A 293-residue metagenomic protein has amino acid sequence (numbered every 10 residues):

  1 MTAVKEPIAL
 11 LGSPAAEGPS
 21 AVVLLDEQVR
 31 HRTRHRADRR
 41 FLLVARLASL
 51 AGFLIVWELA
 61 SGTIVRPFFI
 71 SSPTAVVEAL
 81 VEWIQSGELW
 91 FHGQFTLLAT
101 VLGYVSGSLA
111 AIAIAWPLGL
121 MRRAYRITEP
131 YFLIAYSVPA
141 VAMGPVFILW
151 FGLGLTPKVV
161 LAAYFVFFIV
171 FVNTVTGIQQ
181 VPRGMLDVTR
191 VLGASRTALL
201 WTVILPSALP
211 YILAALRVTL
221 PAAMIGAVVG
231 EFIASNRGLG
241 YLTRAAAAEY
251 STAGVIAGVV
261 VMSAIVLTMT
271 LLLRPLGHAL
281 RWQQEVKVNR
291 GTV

Functional and structural regions predicted by a protein language model:
R30-D38, G62-S106: Periplasmic/extracellular loop-to-transmembrane helix junction in inner-membrane transport proteins
R30-S61: N-terminal signal-anchor/first transmembrane alpha helix
V77, S86, W90, Q94 (+9 more regions): Alpha-helical membrane-protein architecture signal
L102-F132: Transmembrane-helix boundary motif in ABC transporter permease subunits
R122, P210, I256-V293: C-terminal transmembrane helix and the adjacent membrane-cytosol boundary/short C-terminal tail of inner/organellar
P130, N173-V218, L239, T243: Short cytoplasmic-facing helical segments at TM-TM junctions of multi-pass membrane proteins
L133-I169, T176-G177: Generic hydrophobic transmembrane alpha-helix motif, especially the helices
V160, Y164, R196-G230, A257 (+2 more regions): Transmembrane alpha-helices
